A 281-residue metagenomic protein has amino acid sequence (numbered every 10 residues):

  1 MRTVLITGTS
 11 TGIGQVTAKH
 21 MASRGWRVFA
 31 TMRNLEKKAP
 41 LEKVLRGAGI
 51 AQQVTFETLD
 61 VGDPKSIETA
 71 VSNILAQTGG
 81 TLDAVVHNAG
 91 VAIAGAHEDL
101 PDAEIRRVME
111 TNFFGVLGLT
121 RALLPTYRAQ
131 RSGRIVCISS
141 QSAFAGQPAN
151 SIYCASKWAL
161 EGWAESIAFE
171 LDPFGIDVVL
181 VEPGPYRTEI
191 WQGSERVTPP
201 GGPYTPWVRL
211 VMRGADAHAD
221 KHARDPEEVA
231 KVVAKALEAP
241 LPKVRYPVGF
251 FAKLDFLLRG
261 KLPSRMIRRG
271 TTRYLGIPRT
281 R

Functional and structural regions predicted by a protein language model:
S10-G12: Conserved glycine-rich cofactor-binding loop
T58-T69, D102: The beta1-alpha1 cofactor-binding region of Rossmann-like NAD(H)/NADP(H)-dependent oxidoreductases
N88-I93: Conserved NAD(P)H cofactor-binding loop of Rossmann-fold oxidoreductase domains
A96-H97, E104-R106: Substrate-binding pocket helix/loop in short-chain dehydrogenase/reductase
T120, S156: Active-site helix of classical SDR
S140: Residue(s) in the substrate-gating loop at a strand-loop-helix junction that position the organic substrate next
D172-K221: C-terminal beta-strand-loop-alpha-helix "lid" module of Rossmann-like NAD(P)-dependent dehydrogenases
